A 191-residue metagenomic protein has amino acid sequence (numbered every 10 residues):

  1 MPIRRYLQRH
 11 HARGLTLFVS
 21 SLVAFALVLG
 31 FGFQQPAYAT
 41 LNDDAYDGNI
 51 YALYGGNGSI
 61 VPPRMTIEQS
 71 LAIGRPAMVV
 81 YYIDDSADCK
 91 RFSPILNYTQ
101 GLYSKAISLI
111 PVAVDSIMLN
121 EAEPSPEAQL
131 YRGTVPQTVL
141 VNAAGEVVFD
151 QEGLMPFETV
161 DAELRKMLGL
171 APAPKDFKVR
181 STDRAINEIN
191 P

Functional and structural regions predicted by a protein language model:
I3-L22: Bacterial N-terminal signal peptides that target proteins for export
R4, F33-R75, K178-S181, I186: N-terminal leader/targeting and pre-domain segments
L22-P36: C-terminal segment of classical bacterial N-terminal signal peptides
M65, D88-Y103: Typically the conserved alpha-helix immediately C-terminal to a functionally engaged Cys/Sec in thioredoxin-like
L71-D85: Short active-site neighborhood of thiol/selenol oxidoreductases, capturing the structured segment around
N97, S108-V147, F157, E163-L168: Thioredoxin-like thiol-disulfide oxidoreductase module
G153-P191: Thiol-/selenol-based redox modules, centered on thioredoxin-like and closely related oxidoreductase domains
